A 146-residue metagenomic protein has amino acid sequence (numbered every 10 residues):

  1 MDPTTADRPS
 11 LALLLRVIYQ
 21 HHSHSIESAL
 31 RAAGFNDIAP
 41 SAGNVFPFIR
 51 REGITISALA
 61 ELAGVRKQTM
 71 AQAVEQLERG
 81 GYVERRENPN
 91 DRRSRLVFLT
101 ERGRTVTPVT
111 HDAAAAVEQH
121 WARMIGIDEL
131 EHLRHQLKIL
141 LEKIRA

Functional and structural regions predicted by a protein language model:
M1-A6, D128-A146: C-terminal regulatory/oligomerization modules of transcriptional regulators
M1-D37: N-terminal leader segment of winged-helix/HTH proteins
D7, I38-A42, R102: N-terminal positioning helix adjacent to the helix-turn-helix/winged-helix DNA-binding module
Y19, P47-R51, H111: Short, locally clustered residues in the helix-turn-helix/winged-helix DNA-binding domain
H24-R66: N-terminal helix-turn-helix DNA-binding core of bacterial DNA-binding proteins
G53, T107, L141-I144: A structural signal for well-ordered alpha-helices, especially hydrophobic packing surfaces of coiled-coils
I56-S57, Q68, E75, R95: Residues within helix-turn-helix
E75-K138: Charged, amphipathic alpha-helical coiled-coil/dimerization segments
